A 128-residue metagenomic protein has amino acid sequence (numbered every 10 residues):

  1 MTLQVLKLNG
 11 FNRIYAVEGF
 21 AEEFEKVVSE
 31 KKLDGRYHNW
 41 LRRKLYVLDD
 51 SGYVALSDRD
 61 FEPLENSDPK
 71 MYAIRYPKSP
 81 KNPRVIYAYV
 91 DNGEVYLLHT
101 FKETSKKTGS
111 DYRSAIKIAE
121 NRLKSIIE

Functional and structural regions predicted by a protein language model:
M1-N82, V90-V95, K102-E128: Basic, Lys/Arg-enriched alpha-helical interface segments
